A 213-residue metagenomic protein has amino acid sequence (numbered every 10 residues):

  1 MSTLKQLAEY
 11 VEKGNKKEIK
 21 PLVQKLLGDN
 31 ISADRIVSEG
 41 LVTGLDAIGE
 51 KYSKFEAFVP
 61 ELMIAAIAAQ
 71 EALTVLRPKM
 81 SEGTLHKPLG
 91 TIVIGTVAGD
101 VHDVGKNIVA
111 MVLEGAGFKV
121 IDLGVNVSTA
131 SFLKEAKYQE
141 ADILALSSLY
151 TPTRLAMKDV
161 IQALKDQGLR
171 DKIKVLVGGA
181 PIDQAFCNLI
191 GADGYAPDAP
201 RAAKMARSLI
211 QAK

Functional and structural regions predicted by a protein language model:
M1-T84: Long amphipathic alpha-helical segments
V42, A98-D100, P181: Short glycine-enriched loops at secondary-structure junctions
F58, V101-H102, T153, Y195: Alpha-helix N-cap/loop-to-helix initiation residues
T84-H86, A136: Replace "in large, NTP-powered and nucleic-acid-processing enzymes" with "in large, NTP-powered factors and other
P88, Q211-A212: Non-catalytic signal-transmission and effector/linker regions of two-component phosphorelay proteins
P88-L123: Glycine-rich active-site/cofactor-binding loop and its immediate structural neighborhood
V109-A116, I121-A192, R201-R207: Cofactor-cradling patches in redox/metallo enzymes
Y138, P197, Q211: Ligand-binding pocket scaffold of soluble enzyme catalytic domains
